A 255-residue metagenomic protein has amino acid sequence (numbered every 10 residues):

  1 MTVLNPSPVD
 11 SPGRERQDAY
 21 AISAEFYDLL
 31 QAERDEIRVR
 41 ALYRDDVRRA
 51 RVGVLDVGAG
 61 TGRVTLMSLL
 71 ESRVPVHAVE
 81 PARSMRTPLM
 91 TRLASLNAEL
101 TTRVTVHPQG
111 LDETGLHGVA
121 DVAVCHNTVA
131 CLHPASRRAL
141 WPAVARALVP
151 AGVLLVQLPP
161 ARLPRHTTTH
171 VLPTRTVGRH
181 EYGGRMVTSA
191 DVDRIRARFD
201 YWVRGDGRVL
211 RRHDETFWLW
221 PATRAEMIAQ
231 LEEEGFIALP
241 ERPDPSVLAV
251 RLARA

Functional and structural regions predicted by a protein language model:
M1-A50: Conserved class I S-adenosyl-L-methionine
R51-G60: Conserved class I S-adenosyl-L-methionine
G62-T65, L69-E113: Class I SAM-dependent methyltransferase SAM/SAH-binding core
G115-A123: A short acidic, Gly/Pro-enriched loop at the edge of an enzyme's catalytic core that lines a small-molecule cofactor
R138-P150: A short glycine-rich, Lys/Arg-flanked "PGG" loop and its adjoining helix->strand segment in the class I
A151-L158: Conserved beta-strand signature within the Rossmann-like core of class I S-adenosyl-L-methionine
L158-R224: SAM-dependent methyltransferase
P221-A255: C-terminal lobe and adjacent flexible extensions of AdoMet/dcAdoMet transferase-like proteins
